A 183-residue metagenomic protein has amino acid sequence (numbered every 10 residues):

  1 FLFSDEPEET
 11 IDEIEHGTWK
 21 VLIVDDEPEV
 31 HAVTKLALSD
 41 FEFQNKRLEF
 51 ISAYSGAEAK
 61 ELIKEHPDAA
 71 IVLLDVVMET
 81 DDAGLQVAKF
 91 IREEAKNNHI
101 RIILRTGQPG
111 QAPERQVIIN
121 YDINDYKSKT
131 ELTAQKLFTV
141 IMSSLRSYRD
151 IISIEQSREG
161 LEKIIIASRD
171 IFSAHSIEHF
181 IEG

Functional and structural regions predicted by a protein language model:
F1-L22, E29-E49, D68: Non-catalytic signal-transmission and effector/linker regions of two-component phosphorelay proteins
I23, D150-S173, I177: Signal-transmission linkers at sensory-effector interfaces
V24-D25, A53, A59, V72: Conserved sequence signature across two-component system core domains
S39-D40, E58-L62, V77, D82-R101 (+1 more regions): Short amphipathic alpha-helix used as the core "switch/output" element in two-component signaling
E42-A57, L62: Short hydrophobic/Thr-rich beta-strand motif most characteristic of the beta2 strand and flanking loop of CheY-like
H66-M78: Active-site beta3 strand of CheY-like receiver
I103-T106, K129: Hydrophobic/aromatic residues positioned on beta-strands within the core alpha/beta folds
N120, K136-R149: Receiver (REC) domain switch/output surface
